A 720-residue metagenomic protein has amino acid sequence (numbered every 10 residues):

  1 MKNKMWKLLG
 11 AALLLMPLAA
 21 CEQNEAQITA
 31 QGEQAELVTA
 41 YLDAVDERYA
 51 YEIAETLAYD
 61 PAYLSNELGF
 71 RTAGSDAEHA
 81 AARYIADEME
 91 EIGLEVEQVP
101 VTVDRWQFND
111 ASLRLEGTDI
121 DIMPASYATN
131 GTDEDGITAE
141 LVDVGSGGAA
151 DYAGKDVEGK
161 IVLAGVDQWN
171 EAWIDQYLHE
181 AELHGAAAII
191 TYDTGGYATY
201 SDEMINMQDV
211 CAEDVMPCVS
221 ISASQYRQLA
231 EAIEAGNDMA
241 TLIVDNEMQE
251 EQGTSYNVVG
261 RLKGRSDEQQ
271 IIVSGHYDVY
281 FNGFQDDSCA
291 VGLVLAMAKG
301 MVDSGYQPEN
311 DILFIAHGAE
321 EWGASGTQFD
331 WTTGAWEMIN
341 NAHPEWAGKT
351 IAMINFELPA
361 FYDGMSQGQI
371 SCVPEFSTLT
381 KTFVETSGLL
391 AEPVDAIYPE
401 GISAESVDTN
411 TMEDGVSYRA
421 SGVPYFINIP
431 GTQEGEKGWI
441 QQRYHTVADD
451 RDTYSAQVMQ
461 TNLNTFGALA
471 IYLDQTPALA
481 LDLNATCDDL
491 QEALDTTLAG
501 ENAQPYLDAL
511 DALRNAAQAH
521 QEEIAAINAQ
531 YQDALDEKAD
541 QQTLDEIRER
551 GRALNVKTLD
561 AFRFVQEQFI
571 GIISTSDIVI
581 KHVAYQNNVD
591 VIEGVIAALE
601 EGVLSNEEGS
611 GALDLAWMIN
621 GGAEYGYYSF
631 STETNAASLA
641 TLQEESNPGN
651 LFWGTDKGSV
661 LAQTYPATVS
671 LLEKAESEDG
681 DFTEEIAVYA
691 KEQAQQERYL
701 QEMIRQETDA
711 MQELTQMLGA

Functional and structural regions predicted by a protein language model:
P17-A20: C-terminal motif of bacterial Sec signal peptides marking the signal peptidase cleavage site
E22-N24: Bacterial signal peptide processing site
E36, D119-G154, M207-F284, L295-Q307: Soluble metallo-hydrolase cores and metallopeptidase-like ectodomains found primarily in the secretory/periplasmic
R48, E52-E55, Y59-I161, Q168: Noncatalytic luminal/extracellular "stalk/propeptide" segments of secretory-pathway proteins
A125-P217, G401-A404: Extracellular/luminal Protease-associated
W169-Q176, N257, V279-E375: Acidic/histidine-rich catalytic neighborhood of metal-dependent amide-processing enzymes
P359-D488, E567: Active-site-adjacent substrate-binding region of metalloamidase/peptidase-like peptide-processing proteins
N464, D474-A720: C-terminal non-catalytic alpha-helical accessory regions
